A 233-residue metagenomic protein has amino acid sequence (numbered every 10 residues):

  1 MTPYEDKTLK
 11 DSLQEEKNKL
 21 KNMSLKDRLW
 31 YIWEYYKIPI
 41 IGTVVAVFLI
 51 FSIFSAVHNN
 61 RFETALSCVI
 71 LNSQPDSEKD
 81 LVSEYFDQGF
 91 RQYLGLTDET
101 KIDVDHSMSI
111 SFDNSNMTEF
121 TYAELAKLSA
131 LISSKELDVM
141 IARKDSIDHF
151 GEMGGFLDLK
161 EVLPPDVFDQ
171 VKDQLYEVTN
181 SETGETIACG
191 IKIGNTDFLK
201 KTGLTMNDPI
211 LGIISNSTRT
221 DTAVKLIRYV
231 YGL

Functional and structural regions predicted by a protein language model:
M1-K10: N-terminal targeting leaders characterized by basic, low-complexity, disordered sequences that direct proteins
Q14-K26: Short, membrane-interfacial amphipathic segments enriched in basic
Y35-V57: Hydrophobic membrane-insertion alpha-helices, especially the h-region of bacterial N-terminal signal peptides
T64-Q74, I102-D105: Short, well-ordered beta-strand elements
L81-L137: Extracytoplasmic/periplasmic/luminal assembly and interaction segments in envelope/secretory/respiratory proteins
M117, A123-E182: Extracytoplasmic "Venus flytrap"/periplasmic binding protein-like
M206-T218: A bilobed periplasmic-binding-protein/Venus flytrap-type ligand-binding module shared by bacterial periplasmic
T218-Y229: Short amphipathic alpha-helical coupling segments at ligand-binding clamshell hinges and other catalytic/signaling
